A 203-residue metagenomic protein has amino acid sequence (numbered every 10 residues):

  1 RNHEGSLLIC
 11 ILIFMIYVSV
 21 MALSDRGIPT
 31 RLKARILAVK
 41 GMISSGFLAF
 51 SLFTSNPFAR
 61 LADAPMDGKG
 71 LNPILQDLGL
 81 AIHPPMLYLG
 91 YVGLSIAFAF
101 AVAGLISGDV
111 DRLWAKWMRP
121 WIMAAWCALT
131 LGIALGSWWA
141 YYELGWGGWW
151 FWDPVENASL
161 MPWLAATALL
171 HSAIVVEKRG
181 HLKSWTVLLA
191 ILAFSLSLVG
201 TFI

Functional and structural regions predicted by a protein language model:
R1-I203: Polytopic transmembrane helical bundles with strong interfacial aromatic enrichment
